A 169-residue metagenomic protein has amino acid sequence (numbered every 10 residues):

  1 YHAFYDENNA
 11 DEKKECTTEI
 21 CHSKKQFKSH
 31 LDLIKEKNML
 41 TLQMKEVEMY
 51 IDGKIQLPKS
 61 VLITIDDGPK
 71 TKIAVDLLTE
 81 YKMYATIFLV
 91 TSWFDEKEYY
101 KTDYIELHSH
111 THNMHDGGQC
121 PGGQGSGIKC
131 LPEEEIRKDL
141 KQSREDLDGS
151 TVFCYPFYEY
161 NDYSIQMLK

Functional and structural regions predicted by a protein language model:
Y1-S60: N-terminal pre-catalytic segment of deacetylase/amide-hydrolase enzymes
H2-E7, C16-T17, L57-V61, P69-Y163 (+1 more regions): Metal-dependent polysaccharide deacetylase catalytic core of the NodB/CE4 family, i.e., the active-site-bearing domain
